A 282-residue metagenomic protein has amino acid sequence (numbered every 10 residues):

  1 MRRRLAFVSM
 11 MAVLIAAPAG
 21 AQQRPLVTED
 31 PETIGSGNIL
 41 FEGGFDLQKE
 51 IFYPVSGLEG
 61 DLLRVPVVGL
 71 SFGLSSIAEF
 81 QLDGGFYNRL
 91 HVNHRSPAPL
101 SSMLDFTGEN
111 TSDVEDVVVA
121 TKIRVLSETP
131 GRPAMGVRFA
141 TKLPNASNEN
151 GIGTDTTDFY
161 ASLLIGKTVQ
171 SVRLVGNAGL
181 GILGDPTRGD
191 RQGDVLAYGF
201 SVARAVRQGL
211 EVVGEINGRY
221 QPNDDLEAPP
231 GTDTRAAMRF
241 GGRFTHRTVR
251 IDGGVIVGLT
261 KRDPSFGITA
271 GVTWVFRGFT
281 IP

Functional and structural regions predicted by a protein language model:
M1-R3: N-terminal secretory signal peptides that target proteins for export/translocation
L5-A6, F279: Intrinsically disordered, low-complexity regulatory segments enriched in acidic/serine/proline/glutamine/glycine
A6-A16: Bacterial N-terminal signal peptides
A21-P282: Transmembrane beta-barrel domains of Gram-negative outer membranes and organellar outer membranes
